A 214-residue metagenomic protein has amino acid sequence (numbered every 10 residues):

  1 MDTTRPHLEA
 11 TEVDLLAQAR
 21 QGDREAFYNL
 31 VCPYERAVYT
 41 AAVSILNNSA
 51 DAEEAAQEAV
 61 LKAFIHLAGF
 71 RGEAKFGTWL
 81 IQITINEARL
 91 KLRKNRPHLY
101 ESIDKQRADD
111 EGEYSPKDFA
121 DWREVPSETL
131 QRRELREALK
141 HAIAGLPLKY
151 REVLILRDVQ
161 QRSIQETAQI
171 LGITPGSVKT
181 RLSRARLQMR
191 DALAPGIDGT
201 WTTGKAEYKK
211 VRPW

Functional and structural regions predicted by a protein language model:
D2-L8, Y100-Q106, E113-Y114, D118 (+4 more regions): C-terminal edge and immediately downstream basic/flexible tail or linker adjoining helix-turn-helix-like DNA-binding
D2-P6, R20-N29, Y39-E58, P175: Short, charged helix-capping/linker segments at alpha-helix termini
A10, K140-S177: Helix-turn-helix DNA-binding module
R20-Q21, S44-N48, E58-K75, K94-N95: Sigma70-family region 2
V31-S49, H66, I81, I143 (+1 more regions): Amphipathic, Lys/Arg- and hydrophobic-enriched alpha-helical face
Y34, R181-R184, Q188: Residues within the DNA-recognition helix of helix-turn-helix
E54-L61, A74-N86: Structural recognition of an alpha-helix C-terminal capping motif at a helix-to-coil junction
A68-G72, Q82-I103, R132, P195: Arg/Lys-rich amphipathic alpha helix in sigma70-family domain 2
